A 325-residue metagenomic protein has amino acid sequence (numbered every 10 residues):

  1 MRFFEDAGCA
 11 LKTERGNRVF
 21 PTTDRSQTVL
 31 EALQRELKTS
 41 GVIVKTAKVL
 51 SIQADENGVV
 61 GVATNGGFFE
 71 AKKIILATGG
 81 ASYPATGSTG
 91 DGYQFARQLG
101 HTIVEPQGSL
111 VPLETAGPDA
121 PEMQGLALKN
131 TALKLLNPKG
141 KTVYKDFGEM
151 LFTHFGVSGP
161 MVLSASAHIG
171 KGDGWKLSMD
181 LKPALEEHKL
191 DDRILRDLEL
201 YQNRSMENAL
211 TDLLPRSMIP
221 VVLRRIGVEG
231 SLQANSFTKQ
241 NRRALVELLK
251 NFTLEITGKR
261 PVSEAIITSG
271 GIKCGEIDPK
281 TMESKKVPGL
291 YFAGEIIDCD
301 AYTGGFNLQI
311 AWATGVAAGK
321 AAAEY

Functional and structural regions predicted by a protein language model:
M1-K73, I219: Feature captures the FAD/FMN-dependent oxidoreductase FAD-binding
G16-R35, Y83-G87, A116-P118, A234-N241: Short beta-strand to alpha-helix junction loop
V19-S26, S109-P118, K259-E276: Flavin (FAD/FMN) cofactor-binding core of flavoprotein oxidoreductases
K45-S51, P220-D300: A glycine-rich dinucleotide-binding beta-alpha-beta segment and adjacent secondary-structure elements that constitute
V49, V62, F69-A85, A96-R97 (+3 more regions): Short hydrophobic core segments
K73-D119: Glycine-rich loop(s) and the adjacent beta-strand/alpha-helix scaffold that form part
G80-L99, C299-Y325: A conserved FAD-binding loop/helix module that cradles the flavin
T102-E105, E114-S236: An anion/pyrophosphate-binding glycine-rich loop and adjacent beta-alpha core in soluble alpha-beta enzymes
